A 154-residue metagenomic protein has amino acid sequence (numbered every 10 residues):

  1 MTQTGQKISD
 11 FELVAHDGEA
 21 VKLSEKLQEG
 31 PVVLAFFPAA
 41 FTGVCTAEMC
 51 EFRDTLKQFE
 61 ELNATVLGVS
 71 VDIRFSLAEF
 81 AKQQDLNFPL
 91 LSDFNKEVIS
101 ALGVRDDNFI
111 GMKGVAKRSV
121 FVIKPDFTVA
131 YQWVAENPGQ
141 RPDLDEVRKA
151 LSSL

Functional and structural regions predicted by a protein language model:
M1-L154: Chalcogenol-based redox active-site neighborhoods
